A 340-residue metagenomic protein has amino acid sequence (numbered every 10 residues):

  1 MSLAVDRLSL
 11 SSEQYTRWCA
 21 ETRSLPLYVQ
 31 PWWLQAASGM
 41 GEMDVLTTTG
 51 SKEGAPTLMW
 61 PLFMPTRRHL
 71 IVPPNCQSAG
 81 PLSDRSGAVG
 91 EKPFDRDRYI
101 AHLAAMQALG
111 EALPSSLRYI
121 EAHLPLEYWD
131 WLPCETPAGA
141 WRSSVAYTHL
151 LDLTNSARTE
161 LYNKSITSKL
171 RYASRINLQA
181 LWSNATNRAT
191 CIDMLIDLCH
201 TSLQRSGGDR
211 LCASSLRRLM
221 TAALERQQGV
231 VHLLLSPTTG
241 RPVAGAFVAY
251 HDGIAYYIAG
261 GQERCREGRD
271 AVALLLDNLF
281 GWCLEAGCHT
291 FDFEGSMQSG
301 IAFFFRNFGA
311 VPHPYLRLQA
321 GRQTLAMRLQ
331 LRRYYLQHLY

Functional and structural regions predicted by a protein language model:
S2, M64, E127, P137-R158 (+1 more regions): Active-site/acyl-donor-binding loops of N-acyltransferases
L3-E53, L62-R68, E127-T148, A157-E267: A conserved beta-strand-loop-helix scaffold within acyl/acetyltransferase catalytic domains
E42-M43, S115-Y119, G229, C288: Short, high-confidence coil segments that cap the C-terminus of an alpha-helix and link into the following beta-strand
M64-G80: Conserved acyl-donor/pantetheine-binding loop and adjacent beta-alpha core of acyl/acetyltransferases and related
C76-R96, G260-R269: A short, internal acetyl-CoA/4′-phosphopantetheine-binding micro-motif in the GNAT/acyltransferase core
D95, R218-Q330: Aromatic (often tryptophan-rich) hydrophobic motifs at membrane interfaces
I100-S116, L274-H289: Conserved acyl-CoA
H102, R118-P133: Short, glycine/charge-rich beta-strand/loop segments that flank catalytic centers and engage negatively charged groups
